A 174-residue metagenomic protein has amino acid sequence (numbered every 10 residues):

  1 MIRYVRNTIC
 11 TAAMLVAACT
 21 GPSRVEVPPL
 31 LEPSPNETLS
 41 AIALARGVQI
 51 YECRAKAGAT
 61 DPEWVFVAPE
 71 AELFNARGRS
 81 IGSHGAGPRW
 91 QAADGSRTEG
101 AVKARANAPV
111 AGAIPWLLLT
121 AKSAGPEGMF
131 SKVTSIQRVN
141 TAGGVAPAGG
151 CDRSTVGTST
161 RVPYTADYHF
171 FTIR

Functional and structural regions predicted by a protein language model:
M1-I9: Bacterial N-terminal signal peptides that target proteins for export
Y4, P22-V25: Generic N-terminal segment detector
R24-I50, A57-R174: Primary mode marks residue(s) on the alpha4-beta5-alpha5 output face of response regulator receiver
